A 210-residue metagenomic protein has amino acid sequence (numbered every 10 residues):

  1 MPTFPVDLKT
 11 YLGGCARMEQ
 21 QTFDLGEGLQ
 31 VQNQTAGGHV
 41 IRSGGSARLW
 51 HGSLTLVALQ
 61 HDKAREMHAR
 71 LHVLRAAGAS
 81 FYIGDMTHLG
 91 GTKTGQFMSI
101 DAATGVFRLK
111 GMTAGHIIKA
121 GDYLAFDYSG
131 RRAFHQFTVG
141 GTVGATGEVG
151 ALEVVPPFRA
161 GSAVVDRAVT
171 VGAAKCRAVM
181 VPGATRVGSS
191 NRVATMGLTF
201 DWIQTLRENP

Functional and structural regions predicted by a protein language model:
M1-P210: Extracellular/virion structural assembly segments
